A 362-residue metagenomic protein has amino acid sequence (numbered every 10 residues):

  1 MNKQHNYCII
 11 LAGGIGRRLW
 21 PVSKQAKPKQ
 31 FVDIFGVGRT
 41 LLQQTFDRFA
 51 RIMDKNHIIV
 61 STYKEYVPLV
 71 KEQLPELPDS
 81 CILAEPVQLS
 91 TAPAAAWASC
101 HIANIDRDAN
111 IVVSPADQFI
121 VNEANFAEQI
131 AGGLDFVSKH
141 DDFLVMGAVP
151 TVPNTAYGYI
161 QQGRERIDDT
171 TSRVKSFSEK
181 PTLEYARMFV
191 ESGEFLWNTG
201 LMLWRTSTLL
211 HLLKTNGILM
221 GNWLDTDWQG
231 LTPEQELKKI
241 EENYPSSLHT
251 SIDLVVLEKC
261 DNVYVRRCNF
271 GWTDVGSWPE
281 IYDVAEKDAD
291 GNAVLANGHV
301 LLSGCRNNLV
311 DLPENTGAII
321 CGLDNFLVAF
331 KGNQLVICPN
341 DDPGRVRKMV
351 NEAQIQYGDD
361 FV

Functional and structural regions predicted by a protein language model:
M1-L11, R17-Q25, G36-P115, V121-A127 (+3 more regions): Conserved N-terminal catalytic core of the sugar/cofactor nucleotidyltransferase
N2-H5, S207-V362: Left-handed beta-helix
I10-A12, S61, V112-P115, V145-V149 (+2 more regions): Short beta-strand segments
L42, A98, D117, I160 (+3 more regions): Residue-level signal for inorganic ion chemistry
I59, I111, E194, L201-M202 (+3 more regions): A residue-level structural signature of the nucleotidyltransferase/glycosyltransferase Rossmann-like core
T62, S114, P181, W204 (+3 more regions): A conserved hydrophobic position in a structured secondary element of the catalytic/binding core that shapes
E123-E241, Y264, N315, P339-N340: Conserved core of the sugar-phosphate nucleotidyltransferase
